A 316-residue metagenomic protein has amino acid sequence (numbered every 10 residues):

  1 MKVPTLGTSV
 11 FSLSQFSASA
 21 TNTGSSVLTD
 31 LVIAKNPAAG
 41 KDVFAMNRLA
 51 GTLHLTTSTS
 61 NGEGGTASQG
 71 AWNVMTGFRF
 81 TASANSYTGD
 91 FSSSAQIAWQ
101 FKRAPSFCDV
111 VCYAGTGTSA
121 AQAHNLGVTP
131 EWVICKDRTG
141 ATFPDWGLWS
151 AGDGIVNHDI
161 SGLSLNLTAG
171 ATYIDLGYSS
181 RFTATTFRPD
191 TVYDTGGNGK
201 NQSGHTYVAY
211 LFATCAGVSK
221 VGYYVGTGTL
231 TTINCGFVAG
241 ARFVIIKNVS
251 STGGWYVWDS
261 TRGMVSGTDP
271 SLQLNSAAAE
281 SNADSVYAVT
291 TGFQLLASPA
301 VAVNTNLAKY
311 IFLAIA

Functional and structural regions predicted by a protein language model:
M1-A316: Surface-exposed molecular-recognition determinants
